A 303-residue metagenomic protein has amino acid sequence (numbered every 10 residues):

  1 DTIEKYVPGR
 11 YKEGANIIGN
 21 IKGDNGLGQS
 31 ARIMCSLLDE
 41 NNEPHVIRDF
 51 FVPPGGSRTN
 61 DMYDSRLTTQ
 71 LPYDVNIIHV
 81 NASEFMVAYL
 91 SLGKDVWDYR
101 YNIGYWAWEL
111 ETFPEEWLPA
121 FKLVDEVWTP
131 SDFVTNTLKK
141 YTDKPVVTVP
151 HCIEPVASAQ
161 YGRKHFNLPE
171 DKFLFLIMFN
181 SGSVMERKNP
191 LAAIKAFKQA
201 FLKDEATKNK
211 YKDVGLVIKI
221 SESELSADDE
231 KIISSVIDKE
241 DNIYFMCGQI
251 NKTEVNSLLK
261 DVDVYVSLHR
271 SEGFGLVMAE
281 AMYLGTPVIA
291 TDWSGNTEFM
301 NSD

Functional and structural regions predicted by a protein language model:
T2-E4, N16-I18, D49-T137, E254: Extended catalytic core of nucleotide-activated donor transferases of GT-like folds
N16, P169-K188, I194-K198: Conserved donor-binding/catalytic core segment of Leloir-type glycosyltransferases
D125-N136, D143-S158: Donor nucleotide-sugar binding/catalytic pocket of nucleotide-sugar-dependent glycosyltransferases
V156-L168: A short helix/loop element that forms part of the nucleotide-sugar donor recognition site in Leloir-type
I220, A227-N256: Nucleotide-activated donor-binding/catalytic signature segment of Leloir-type glycosyltransferases, i.e., the conserved
R270: Aromatic "clamp/platform" in nucleotide-sugar-dependent glycosyltransferases that forms part of the donor/acceptor
P287-A290, M300: Short hydrophobic beta-strand element within catalytic cores of glycosyltransferases and related nucleotide-activated
